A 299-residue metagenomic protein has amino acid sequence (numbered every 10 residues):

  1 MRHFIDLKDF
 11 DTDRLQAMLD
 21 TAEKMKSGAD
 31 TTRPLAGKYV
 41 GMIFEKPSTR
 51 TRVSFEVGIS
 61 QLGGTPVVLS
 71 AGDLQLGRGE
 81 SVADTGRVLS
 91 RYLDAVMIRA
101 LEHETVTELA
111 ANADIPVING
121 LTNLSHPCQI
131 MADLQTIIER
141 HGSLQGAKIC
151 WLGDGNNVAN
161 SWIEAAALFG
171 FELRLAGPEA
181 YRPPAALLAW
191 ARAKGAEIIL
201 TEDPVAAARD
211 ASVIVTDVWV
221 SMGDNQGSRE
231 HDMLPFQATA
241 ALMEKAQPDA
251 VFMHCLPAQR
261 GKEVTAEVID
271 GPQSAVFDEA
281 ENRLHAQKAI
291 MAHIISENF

Functional and structural regions predicted by a protein language model:
M1-V53, V57: Positively charged, low-complexity intrinsically disordered leader regions
T32, D94-A165, H254: Anion-binding alpha/beta catalytic cores of soluble intermediary-metabolism enzymes, centered on
Y39-V40, F44-Y92: Active-site cofactor/substrate anionic-group-binding motifs, chiefly glycine- and Lys/Arg-rich phosphate-binding loops
E45-V57, H141-T216: Glycine-rich phosphate/diphosphate-binding loop of Rossmann-like nucleotide-binding domains
V67-L89, N112, E164-A165, P183-A196: Active-site-proximal loop->helix
R192-E267: Rossmann-like adenosine-cofactor binding region
D249-A250, L256-F299: Adenosine-phosphate binding glycine-rich loop
